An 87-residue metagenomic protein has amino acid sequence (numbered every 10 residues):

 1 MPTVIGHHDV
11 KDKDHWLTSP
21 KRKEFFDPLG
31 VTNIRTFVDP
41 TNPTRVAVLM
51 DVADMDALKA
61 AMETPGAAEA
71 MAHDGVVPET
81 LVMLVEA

Functional and structural regions predicted by a protein language model:
M1-A87: Short S/T/G/P-rich N-terminal loop/turn motif that feeds into the first structured element of a domain
